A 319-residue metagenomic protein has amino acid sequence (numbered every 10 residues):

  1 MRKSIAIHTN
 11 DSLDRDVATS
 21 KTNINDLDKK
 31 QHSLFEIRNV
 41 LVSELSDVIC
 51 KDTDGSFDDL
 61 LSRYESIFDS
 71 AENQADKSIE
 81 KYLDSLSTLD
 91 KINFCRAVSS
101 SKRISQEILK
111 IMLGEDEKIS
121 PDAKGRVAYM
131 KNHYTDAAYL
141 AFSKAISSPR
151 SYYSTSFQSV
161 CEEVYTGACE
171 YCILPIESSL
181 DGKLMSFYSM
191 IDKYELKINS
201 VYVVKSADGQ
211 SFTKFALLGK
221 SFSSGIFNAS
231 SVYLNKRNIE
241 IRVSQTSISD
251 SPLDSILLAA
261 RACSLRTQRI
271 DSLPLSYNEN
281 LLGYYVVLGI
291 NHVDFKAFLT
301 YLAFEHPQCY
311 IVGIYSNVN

Functional and structural regions predicted by a protein language model:
M1-N319: Domain-level signature for soluble enzymes in the chorismate/prephenate branch of the shikimate pathway
